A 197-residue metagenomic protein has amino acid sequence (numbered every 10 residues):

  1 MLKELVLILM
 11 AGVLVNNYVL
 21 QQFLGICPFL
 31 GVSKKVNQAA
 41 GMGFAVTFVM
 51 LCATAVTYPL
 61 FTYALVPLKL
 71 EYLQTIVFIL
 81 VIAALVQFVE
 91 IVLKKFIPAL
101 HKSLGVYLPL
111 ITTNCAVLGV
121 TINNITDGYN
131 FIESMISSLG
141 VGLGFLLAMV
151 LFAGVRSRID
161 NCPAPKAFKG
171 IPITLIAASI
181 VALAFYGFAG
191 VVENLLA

Functional and structural regions predicted by a protein language model:
L2-E4, L183-A197: Juxtamembrane boundary at the C-terminal end of a transmembrane helix
E4-V19, L68-A84, I136-A148: Structural signature of hydrophobic alpha-helical transmembrane segments
I8-A45: Juxtamembrane transmembrane-helix termini in multi-pass membrane transport proteins
F23-C27, G31, E90-F96, Y107-L110 (+1 more regions): Generic transmembrane alpha-helix signature in multi-pass membrane proteins, especially transporters/channels
L24-Q38, V86-L100, F152-P163: C-terminal ends of transmembrane helices
A45-A55, G105-V120, G170-A182: Small-residue-rich segments of transmembrane alpha-helices in multi-pass membrane proteins, especially helix faces
P59-G105: Ordered, amphipathic secondary-structure segments that act as subunit-interaction surfaces in large macromolecular
S157-I176: Interfacial loop-to-transmembrane junctions
